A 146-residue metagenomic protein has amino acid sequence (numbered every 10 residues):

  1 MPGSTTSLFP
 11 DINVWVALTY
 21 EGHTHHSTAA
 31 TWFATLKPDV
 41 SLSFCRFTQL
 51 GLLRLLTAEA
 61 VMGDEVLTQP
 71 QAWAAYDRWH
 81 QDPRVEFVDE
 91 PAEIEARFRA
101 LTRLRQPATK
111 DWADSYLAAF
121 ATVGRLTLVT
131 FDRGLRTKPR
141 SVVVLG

Functional and structural regions predicted by a protein language model:
M1-F44, E59-Q71: Short, well-structured N-terminal submotif of metal-dependent ribonuclease cores
G3, D82-V129: Active-site neighborhoods of divalent-metal-dependent phosphate/nucleic-acid chemistry enzymes
V40-S41, F98, V143: A generic "structured core" feature
F44-G51, Q71, A113: Short, conserved alpha-helical segments within structured domains
L55: Short, charge-patterned binding micro-sites
A75-D77: Acidic, glycine-rich loop-and-strand cores that form catalytic or ligand-binding grooves in diverse globular domains
T130-L135: Short, polar loop motifs at secondary-structure junctions
P139-G146: Active-site regions of enzymes building and remodeling cell-envelope glycoconjugates
